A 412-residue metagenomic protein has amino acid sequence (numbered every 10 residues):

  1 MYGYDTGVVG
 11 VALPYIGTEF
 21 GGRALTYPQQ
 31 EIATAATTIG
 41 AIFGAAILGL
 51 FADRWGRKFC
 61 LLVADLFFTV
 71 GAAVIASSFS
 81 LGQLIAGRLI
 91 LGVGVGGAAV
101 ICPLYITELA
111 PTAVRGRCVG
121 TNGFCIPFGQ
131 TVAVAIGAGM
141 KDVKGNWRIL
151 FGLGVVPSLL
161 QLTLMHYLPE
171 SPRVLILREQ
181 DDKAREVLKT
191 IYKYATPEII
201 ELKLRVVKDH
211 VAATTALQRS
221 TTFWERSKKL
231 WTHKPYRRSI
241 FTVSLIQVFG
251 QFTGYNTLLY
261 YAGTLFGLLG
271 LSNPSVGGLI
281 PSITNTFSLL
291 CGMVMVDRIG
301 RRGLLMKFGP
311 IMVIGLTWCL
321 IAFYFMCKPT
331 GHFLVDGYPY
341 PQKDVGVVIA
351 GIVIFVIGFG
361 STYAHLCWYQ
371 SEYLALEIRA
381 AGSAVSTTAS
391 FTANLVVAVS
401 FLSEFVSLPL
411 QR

Functional and structural regions predicted by a protein language model:
M1-T190, A212-R412: Alpha-helical transmembrane bundle of multi-pass membrane proteins
T190-K203, A216: Short intracellular "coupling" helices and adjacent cytoplasmic loop segments at the cytosolic face of multi-pass
K203-A212: Cytosol/matrix-facing amphipathic helices and coiled-coil assembly/linker segments of eukaryotic membrane proteins
